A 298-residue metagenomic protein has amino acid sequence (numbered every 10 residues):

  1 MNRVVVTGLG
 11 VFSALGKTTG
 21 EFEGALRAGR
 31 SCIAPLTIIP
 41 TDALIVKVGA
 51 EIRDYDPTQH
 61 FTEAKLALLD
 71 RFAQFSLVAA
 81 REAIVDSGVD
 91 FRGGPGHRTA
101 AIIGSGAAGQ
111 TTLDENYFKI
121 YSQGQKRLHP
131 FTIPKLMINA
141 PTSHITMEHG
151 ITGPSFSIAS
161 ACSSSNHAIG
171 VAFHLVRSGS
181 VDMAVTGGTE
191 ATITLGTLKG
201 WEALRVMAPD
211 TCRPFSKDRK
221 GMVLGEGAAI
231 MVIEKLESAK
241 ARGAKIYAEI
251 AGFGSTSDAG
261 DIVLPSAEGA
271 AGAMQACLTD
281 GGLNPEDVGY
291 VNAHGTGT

Functional and structural regions predicted by a protein language model:
R3-T7, R30-A34, M207-L283, D287-Y290: Condensing-enzyme catalytic core mediating Claisen C-C bond formation in acyl metabolism
V6, E21-F22, R27-S160, T189-T197 (+1 more regions): Conserved beta-ketoacyl condensing-enzyme motif
T7-G10, I102-G104, A159, A184-E190 (+2 more regions): Short beta-strand segments
G16-K17, T112-E115, I169, T194-G200 (+1 more regions): Short acidic, glycine/serine/threonine-rich loops at helix termini
F75-S87, A168, A273-G281: Stable alpha-helical structural segments in soluble proteins, enriched in small hydrophobic residues
G88, G179, E234-S238: Short loop segments at secondary-structure junctions
S165: Short conserved active-site loop signatures built around small residues
V181-D182, V288: Short, high-confidence coil segments that cap the C-terminus of an alpha-helix and link into the following beta-strand
